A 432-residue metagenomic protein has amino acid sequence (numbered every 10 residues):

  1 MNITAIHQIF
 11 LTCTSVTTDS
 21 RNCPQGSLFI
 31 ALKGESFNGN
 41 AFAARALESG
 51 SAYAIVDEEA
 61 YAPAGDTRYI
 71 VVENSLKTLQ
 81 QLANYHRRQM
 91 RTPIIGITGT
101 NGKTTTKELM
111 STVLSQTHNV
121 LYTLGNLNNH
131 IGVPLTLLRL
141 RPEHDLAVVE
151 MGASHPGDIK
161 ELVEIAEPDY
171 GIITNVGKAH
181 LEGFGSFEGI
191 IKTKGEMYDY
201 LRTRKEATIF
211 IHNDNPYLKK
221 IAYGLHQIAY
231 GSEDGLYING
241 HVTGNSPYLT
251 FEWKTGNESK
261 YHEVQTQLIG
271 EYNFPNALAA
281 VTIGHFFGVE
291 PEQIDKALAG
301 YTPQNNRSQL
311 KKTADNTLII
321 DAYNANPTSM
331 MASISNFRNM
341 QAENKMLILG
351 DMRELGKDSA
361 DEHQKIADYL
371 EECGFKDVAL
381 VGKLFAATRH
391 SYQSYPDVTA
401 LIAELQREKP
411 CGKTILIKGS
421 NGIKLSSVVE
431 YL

Functional and structural regions predicted by a protein language model:
M1-Q81, Y85, M340-A342, A367-G382 (+1 more regions): N-terminal leader/targeting and accessory segments in enzymes
S20-A31, V120, I131, L135-A147 (+2 more regions): Mobile, glycine- and charge-enriched loop segments and immediately flanking short secondary-structure elements within
S27, A46, L82, I97 (+13 more regions): Residue-level signal for inorganic ion chemistry
G34-F37, P303-N306, Y323-Q393, S420: Active-site beta-alpha connecting loops in nucleotide-dependent enzymes
A60-G65, I172-T317, A342-E343, D368-D377 (+2 more regions): Acidic, Mg2+-coordinating active-site environments of NTP-dependent enzymes
K77-I209, N213, Y217-H226, K260 (+2 more regions): Phosphate-binding loop of NTP-binding sites
I97, N305-R307, G422, S426-V428: ATP-dependent carboxylate/acyl-activation modules
